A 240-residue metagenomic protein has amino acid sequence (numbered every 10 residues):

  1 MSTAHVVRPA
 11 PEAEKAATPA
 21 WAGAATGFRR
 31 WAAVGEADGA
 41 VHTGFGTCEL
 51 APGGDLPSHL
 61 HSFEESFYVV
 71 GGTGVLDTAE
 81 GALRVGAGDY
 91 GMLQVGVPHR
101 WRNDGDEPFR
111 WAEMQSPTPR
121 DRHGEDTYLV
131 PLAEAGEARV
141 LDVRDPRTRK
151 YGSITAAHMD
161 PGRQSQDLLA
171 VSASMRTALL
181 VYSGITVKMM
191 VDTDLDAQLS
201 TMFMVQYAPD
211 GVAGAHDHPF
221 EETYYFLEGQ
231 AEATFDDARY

Functional and structural regions predicted by a protein language model:
M1-H42, D126-L199: A short, N-terminal "cap"/entry segment at the start of jelly-roll beta-barrel domains of the cupin/DSBH fold
G27-V34, G46-H61, G184-V187, F203-H218: Conserved short histidine dyad/triad with adjacent acidic residue
D38-G39, S58-S62, T118, T193-Q198 (+1 more regions): Short, low-complexity cationic-aromatic patches
A40, V75, G86-D89, V95-H123 (+2 more regions): Ligand-binding loop in jelly-roll beta-barrel domains
F45-E49, S66, A82, Y90-M92 (+5 more regions): Conserved hydrophobic/aromatic beta-strand scaffold that supports enzyme active sites
D55-A87, D217-Y240: A short beta-strand-loop-beta hairpin characteristic of the jelly-roll/cupin
R176-A178, S183-Y240: Structured core of small recognition/catalytic domains
